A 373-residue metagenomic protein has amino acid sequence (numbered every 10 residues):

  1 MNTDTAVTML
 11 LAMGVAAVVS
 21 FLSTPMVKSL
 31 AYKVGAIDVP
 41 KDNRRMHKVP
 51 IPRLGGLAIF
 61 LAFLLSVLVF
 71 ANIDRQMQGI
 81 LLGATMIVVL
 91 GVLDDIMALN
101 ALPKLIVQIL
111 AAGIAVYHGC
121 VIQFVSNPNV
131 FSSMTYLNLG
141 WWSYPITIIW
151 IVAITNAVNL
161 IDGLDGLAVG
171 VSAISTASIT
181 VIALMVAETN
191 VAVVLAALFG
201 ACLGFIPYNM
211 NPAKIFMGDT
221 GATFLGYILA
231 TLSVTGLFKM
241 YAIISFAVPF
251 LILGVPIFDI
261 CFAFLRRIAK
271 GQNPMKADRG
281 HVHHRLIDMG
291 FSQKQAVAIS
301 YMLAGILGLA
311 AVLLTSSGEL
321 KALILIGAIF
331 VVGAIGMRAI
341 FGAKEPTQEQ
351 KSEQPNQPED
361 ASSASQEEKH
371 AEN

Functional and structural regions predicted by a protein language model:
N2-K33, L61-V89, A168-N373: Alpha-helical transmembrane segments
P40-P52: Juxtamembrane helix-capping/reentrant segments at transmembrane boundaries
L65-Q76, L93-L99, Y117-S132: Transmembrane alpha-helix boundary signature
I80-L110: Hydrophobic alpha-helical hairpins/lids featuring a short glycine-rich hinge
V89-V92, G113-V121, W141, N156: Mid-bilayer segments of alpha-helical transmembrane spans in multi-pass integral membrane proteins that mediate
L137-T147, A192: Membrane-interfacial loop-to-helix junctions in multi-pass transporters
